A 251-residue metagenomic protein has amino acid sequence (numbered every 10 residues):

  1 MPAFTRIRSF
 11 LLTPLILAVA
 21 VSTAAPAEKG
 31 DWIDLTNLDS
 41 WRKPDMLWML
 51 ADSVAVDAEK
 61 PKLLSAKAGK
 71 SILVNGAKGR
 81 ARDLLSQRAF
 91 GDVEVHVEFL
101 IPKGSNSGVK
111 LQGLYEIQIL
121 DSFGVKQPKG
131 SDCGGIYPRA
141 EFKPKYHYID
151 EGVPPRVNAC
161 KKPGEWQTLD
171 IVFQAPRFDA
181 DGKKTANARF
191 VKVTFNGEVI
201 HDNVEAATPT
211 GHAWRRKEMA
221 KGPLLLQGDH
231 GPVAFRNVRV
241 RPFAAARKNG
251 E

Functional and structural regions predicted by a protein language model:
M1-P14: Bacterial N-terminal signal peptides that target proteins for export
L15-A24: Hydrophobic h-region of N-terminal signal peptides that target proteins for export in Gram-negative bacteria
A24-E251: Carbohydrate-interacting regions of secretory-pathway proteins
